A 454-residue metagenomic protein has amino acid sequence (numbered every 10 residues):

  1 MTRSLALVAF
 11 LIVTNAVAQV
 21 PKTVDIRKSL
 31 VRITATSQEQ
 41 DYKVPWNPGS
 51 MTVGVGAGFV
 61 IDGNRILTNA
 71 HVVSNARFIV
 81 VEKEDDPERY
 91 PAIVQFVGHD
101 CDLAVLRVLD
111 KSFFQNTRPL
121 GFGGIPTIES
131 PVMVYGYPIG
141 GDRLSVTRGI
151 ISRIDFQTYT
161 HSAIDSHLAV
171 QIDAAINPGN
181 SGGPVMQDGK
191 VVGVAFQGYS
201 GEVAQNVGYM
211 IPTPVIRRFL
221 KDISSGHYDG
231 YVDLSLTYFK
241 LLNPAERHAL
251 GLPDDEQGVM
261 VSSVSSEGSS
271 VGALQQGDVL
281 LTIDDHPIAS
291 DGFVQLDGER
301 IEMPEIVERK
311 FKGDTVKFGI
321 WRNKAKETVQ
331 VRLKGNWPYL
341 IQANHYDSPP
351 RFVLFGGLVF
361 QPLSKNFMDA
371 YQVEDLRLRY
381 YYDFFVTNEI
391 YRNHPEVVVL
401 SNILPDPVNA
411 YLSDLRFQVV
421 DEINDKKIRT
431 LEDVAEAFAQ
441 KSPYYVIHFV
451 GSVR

Functional and structural regions predicted by a protein language model:
S4-V13: Sec-dependent N-terminal signal peptides
Q19-K22, M51, V72-S74, F78 (+6 more regions): Flexible, gly/ser-rich surface segments that form the specificity/activation loops bordering the active-site cleft
Q19-P21, Q40-G63, N69, E88-P91 (+7 more regions): A conserved glycine-rich beta-strand in the N-terminal activation segment of trypsin-fold
P21, T36, F59, A70 (+5 more regions): C-terminal recognition in membrane/secretory proteostasis and scaffolding
S29-T34, R65-N69, I125-P138, I172-I176 (+4 more regions): Active-site-proximal beta-strands of protease catalytic cores
Q38, V97-C101, S152-T160, L241-N243 (+1 more regions): Short, conserved beta-turn/loop elements at beta-strand boundaries and strand-helix junctions
E39-Q40, D62-L144, P178, K326-T328 (+1 more regions): Conserved active-site neighborhood of the chymotrypsin/trypsin-like protease fold
G49-F59, R118-G123, I139, D165 (+4 more regions): Gly/Ser-rich catalytic serine loop of serine hydrolases
